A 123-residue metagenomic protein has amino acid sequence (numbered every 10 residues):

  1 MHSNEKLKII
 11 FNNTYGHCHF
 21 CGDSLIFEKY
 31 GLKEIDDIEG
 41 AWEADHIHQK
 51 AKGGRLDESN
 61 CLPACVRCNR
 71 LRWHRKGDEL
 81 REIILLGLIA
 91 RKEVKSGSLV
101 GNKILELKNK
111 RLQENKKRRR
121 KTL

Functional and structural regions predicted by a protein language model:
M1-L32, K103-I104: Short, charged surface segments at domain edges that flank catalytic/cofactor-binding sites
L7, K50, N69: Generic anion/oxyanion-binding catalytic loop in active/binding sites
H19, R70-H74, E93: A generic secondary-structure boundary signal that marks alpha-helix termini
L25-P63, K76: Histidine-centered nuclease catalytic patch
Q49-V66, R91-Q113: Short Fe-S-cluster ligation motifs
C61-I84: Short Cys/His-centered divalent metal-binding micro-motifs
L71-R75, E79, L99-L123: Short flanking/linker segments adjacent to small metal-binding domains or redox-active Cys/His motifs
L86-I89: Charged, amphipathic alpha-helical linkers/stalks
